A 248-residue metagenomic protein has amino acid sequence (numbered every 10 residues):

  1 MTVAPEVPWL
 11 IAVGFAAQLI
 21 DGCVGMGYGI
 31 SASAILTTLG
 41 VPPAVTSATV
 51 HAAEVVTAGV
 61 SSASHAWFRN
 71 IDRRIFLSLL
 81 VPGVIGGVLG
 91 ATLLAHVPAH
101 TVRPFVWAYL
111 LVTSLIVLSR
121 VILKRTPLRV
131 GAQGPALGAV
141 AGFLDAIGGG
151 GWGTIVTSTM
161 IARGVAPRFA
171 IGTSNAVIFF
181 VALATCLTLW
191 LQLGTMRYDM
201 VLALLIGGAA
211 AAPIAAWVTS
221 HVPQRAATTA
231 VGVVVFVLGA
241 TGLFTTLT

Functional and structural regions predicted by a protein language model:
M1-G22, G27, S31-P43, S64-G151 (+3 more regions): Juxtamembrane transmembrane-helix boundary motif
V13, C23, V56-A58, F180: Accessory recognition modules or surfaces
T49-S64: Transmembrane alpha-helices of multi-pass small-molecule transport proteins
V50-E54, S174-I178, M200-V201, L205: Short hydrophobic/aromatic, small-residue-rich stretches within specific transmembrane helices of secondary active
E54-V55, S119-K124, F179-V181: Short acidic/polar alpha-helix capping motifs at helix-coil junctions
F169-T188: Hydrophobic alpha-helical transmembrane segments of multi-pass integral membrane proteins, especially transporters
